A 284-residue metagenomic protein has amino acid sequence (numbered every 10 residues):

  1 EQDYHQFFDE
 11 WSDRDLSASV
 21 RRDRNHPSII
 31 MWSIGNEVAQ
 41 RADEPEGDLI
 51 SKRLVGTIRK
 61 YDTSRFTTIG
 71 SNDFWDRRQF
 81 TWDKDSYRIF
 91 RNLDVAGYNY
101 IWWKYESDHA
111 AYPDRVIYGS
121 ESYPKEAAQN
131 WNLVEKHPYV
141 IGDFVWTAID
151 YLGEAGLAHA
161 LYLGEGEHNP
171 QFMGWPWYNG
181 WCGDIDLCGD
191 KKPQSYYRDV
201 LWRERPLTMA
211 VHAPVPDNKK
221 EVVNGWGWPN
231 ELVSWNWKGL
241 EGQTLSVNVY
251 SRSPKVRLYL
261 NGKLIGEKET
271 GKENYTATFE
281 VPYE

Functional and structural regions predicted by a protein language model:
E1-P27, K52, K60, R91: N-terminal catalytic cores of secreted or lumenal carbohydrate-active enzymes
D3-L16, W82-D83, L133-V134, A158-A160: Short low-complexity, flexible loop/linker segments enriched in glycine and/or proline with clustered acidic
D3-Q6, G35-D62, D83: Active-site cleft segment of glycoside hydrolase catalytic domains centered on the general acid/base Glu
H5-E10, Q40-D43, D76, Y123-A128: Acidic-and-aromatic substrate-binding clefts and catalytic sites of carbohydrate-active enzymes
D13, D76-T81, Y98: Short gly/ser/thr-rich secondary-structure transition/capping motifs
L16-P45, D85, I89-V95: Active-site groove signature of glycoside hydrolases
S28-W32, L49-F74, R88-E284: Substrate-binding clefts and catalytic carboxylate motifs of secreted carbohydrate-active enzymes
D43-E44, Q79-F80, E154-A158: Short acidic, glycine/serine/threonine-rich loops at helix termini
